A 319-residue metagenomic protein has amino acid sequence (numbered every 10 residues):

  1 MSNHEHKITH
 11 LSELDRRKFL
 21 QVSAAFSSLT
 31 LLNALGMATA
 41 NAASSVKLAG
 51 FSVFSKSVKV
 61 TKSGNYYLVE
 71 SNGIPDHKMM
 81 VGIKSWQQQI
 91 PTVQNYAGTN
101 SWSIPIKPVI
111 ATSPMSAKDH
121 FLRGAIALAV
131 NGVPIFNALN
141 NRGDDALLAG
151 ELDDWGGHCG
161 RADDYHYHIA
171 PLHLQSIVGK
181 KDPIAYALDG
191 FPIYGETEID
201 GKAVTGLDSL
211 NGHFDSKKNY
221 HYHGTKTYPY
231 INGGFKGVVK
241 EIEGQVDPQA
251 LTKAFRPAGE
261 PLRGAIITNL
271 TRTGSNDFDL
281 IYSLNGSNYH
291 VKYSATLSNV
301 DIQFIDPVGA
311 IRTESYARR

Functional and structural regions predicted by a protein language model:
M1-K18, V22-N33, N41: N-terminal secretory signal peptides
A43-R142: Solvent-exposed N-terminal domain segments of exported/luminal and surface proteins
G82-W86, A146-L152, A203-V204: Short linear interaction motifs
I90, G150-G157, G206-G212: Short, recurring structural edge motifs at helix starts
P114-K181: Extracellular-facing segments of soluble proteins and assemblies that are Gly/Ser/Thr-biased and enriched in aromatics
D163-N285: Domain-length functional cores that host ligand/cofactor binding and catalytic or interaction surfaces in mature
S275-R319: N-terminal accessory interaction module
